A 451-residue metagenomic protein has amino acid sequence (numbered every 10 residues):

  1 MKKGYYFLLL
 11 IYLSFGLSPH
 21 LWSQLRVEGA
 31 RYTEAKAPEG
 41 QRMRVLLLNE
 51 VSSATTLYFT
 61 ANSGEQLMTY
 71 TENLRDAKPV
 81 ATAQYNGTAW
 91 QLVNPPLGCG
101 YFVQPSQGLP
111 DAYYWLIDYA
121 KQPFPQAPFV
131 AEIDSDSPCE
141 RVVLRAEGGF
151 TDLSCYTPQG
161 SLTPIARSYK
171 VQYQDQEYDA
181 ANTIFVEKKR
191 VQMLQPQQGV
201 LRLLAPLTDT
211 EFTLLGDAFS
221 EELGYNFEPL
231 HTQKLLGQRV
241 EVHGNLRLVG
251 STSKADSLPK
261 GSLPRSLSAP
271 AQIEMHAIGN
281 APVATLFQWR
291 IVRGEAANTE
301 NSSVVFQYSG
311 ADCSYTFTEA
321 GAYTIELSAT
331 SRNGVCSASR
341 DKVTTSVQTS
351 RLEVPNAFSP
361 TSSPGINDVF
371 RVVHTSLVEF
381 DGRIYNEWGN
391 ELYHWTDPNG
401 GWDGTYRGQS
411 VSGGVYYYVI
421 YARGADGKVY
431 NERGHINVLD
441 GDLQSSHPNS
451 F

Functional and structural regions predicted by a protein language model:
M1-G29: Bacterial Sec-dependent N-terminal signal peptides
V51-A54, T60-M68, G148-D152, A166 (+3 more regions): Short proline/glycine-enriched turn/loop motifs at strand-loop junctions of beta-rich domains
T56-F59, V142-G148, L153, S262-G279 (+1 more regions): A short beta-strand segment in extracellular, disulfide-stabilized domains
A77-G87, F185-Q197, N301-S309, Y393-P398: Short beta-strand segments within Ig-like beta-sandwich modules, predominantly Fibronectin type-III
P105-S106, G216, A329, I420-A422: Conserved structural position at the C-terminal beta-strand of extracellular beta-sandwich adhesion modules
P164-N182, N280-E295, V378-E379: Solvent-exposed loop segments of extracellular immunoglobulin-like
Q195-N356, T375, S445: Short, compositionally biased serine/threonine- and acidic-rich segments at solvent-exposed termini, linkers, or domain
S262, Q272-H276, T344-F451: Short loop/turn motifs at secondary-structure boundaries
